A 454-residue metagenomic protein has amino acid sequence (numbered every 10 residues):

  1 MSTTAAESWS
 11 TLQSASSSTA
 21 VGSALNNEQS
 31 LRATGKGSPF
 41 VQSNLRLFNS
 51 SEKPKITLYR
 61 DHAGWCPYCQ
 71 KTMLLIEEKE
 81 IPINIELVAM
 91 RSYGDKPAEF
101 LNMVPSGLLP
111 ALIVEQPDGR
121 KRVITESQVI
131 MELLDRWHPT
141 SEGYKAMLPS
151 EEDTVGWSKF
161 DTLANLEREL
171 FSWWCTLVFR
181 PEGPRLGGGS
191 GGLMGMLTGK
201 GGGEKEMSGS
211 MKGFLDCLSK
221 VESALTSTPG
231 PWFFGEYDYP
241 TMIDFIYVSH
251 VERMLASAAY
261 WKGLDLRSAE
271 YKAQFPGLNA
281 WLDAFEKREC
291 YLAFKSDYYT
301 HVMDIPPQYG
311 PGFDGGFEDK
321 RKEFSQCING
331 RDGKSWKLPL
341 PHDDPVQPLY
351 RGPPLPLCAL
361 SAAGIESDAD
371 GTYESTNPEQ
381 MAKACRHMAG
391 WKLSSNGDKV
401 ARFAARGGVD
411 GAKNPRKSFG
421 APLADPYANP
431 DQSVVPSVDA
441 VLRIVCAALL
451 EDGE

Functional and structural regions predicted by a protein language model:
S2-F233, G312-E454: GST-like domain detector, emphasizing the conserved glutathione-binding G-site in the N-terminal thioredoxin-like
M90-G94, G235, L264, Y298-D304: Short amphipathic alpha-helical segments embedded in low-complexity Lys/Glu-rich regions
G201-S208, A259-A273: Acidic, serine/threonine/proline-rich low-complexity intrinsically disordered regions
G230-P231, W281-D283, L292: C-terminal and inter-domain tail/linker signature
Y237-K262, F285: GST superfamily/GST-like fold recognition
A269-A284: Catalytic lobes of large eukaryotic enzymes
A293-K295, Q326: Acidic catalytic cores of enzymes that act on phosphate-bearing nucleotides/polynucleotides
K295-F313: Extended amphipathic alpha-helical segments with heptad-repeat/coiled-coil character used for oligomerization, fusion
